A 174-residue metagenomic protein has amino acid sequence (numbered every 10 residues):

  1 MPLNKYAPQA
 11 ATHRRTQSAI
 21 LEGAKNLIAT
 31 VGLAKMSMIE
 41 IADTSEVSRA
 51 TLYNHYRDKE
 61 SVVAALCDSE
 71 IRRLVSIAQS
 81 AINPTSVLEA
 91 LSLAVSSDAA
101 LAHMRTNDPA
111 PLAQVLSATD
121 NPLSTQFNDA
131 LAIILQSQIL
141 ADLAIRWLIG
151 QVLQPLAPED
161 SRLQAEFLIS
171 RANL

Functional and structural regions predicted by a protein language model:
M1-V31, K35-T44, S61: Basic, helix-initiating cap at the start of DNA-binding domains
G23-V31, R73-A81, W147-Q151, P155: Solvent-exposed, amphipathic alpha-helical segments
D43, R57-D58, D68: Residue-level detection of the helix-turn-helix DNA-binding "recognition helix"
S45-Y56: Short hydrophobic/aromatic patch on the recognition helix
S61, A65-D68, R72-A100: Hydrophobic alpha-helical connector segments
S97, L101, A141-S161, S170-L174: Amphipathic C-terminal alpha-helical segment
H103, P111-R146: Amphipathic alpha-helical packing segments from all-alpha helical-bundle domains
